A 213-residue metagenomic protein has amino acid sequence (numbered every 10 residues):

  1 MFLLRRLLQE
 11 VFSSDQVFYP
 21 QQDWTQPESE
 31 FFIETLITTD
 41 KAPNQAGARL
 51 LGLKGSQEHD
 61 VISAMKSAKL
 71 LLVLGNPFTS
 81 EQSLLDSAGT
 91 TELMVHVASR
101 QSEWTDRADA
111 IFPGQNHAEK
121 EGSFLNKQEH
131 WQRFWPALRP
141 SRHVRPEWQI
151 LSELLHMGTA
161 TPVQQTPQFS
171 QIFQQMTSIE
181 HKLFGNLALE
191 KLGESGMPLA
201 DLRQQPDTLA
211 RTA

Functional and structural regions predicted by a protein language model:
M1-L189: Non-catalytic alpha/beta scaffold blocks inside enzyme catalytic domains
R100, H181-A213: Long, compositionally biased stretches
